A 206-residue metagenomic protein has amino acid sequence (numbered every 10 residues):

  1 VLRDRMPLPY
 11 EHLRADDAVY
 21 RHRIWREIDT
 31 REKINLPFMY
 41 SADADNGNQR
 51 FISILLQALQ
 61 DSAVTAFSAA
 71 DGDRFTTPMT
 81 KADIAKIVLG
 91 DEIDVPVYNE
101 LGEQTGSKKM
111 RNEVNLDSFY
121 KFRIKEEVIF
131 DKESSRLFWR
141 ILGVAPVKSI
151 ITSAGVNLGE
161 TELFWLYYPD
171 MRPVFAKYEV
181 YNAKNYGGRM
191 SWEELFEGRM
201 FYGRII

Functional and structural regions predicted by a protein language model:
V1-E133, I151, D170-I206: A domain-level signal for the mature, folded cores of soluble proteins
D117-F119, W139-I141, T161-L163: Extracytoplasmic
S135-L137: Edge/loop elements at the starts and ends of beta-strands within beta-rich repeat scaffolds
V147: Active-site-proximal beta-strand/loop segments in catalytic clefts of secreted hydrolases
I150-L158: Short, cysteine-centered beta-strand-loop-beta hairpins and adjacent loop/turn segments enriched in charged/polar
G159-W165, V180-N185: Short intrinsically disordered coil segments
